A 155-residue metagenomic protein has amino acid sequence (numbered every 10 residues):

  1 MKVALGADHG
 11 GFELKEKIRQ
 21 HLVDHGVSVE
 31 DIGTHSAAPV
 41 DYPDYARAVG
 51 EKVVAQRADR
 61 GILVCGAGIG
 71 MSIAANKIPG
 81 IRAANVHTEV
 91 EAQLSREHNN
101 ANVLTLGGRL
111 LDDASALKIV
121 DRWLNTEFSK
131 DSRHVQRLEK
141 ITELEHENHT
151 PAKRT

Functional and structural regions predicted by a protein language model:
K2-G6, G10-G11, E89-T155: C-terminal binding/interaction regions
A4-D24: Glycine-rich phosphate/diphosphate-binding loop of Rossmann-like nucleotide-binding domains
K15, Y42, A46, A116-L117 (+1 more regions): A general structural signal for well-ordered alpha-helical segments in protein cores
E16-R19, A74-K77, L117: Short amphipathic alpha-helical segments
H25, P79-I81, N99: Short, structured coil segments at secondary-structure junctions
S28-P39: A short beta-strand-loop structural module common to alpha/beta enzyme folds
Y45-N85: Helix-adjacent hinge/juxtasegments
